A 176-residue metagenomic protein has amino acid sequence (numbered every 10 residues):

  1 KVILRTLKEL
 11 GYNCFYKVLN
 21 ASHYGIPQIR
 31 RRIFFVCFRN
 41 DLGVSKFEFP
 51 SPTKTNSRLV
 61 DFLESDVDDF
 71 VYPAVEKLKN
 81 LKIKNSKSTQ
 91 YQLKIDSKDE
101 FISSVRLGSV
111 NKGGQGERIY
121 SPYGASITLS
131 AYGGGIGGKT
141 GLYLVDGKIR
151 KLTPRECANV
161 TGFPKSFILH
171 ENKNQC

Functional and structural regions predicted by a protein language model:
K1-T128, Y132-G134: Class I S-adenosyl-L-methionine
R30, F35, S51, V145 (+2 more regions): Generic preference for flexible, low-structure residues
T89-K98, Y132-Y143, F163, F167-C176: Short, intrinsically disordered, charge-balanced linker/junction segments flanking boundaries in proteins
G108-G113, G141-I149: Short charge-dense sequence patches
E117, G147-Q175: FAD-binding beta-loop-beta segment adjacent to the flavin cofactor pocket
